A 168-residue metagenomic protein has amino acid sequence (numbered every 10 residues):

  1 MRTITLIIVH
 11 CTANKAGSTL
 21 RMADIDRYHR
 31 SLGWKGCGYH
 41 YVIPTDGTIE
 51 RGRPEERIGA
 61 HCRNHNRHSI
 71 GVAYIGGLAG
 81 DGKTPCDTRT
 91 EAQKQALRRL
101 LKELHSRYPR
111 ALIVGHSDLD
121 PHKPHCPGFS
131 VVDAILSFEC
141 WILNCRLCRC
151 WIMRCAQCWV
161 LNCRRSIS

Functional and structural regions predicted by a protein language model:
M1-R57, N66: Short, conserved "active-site rim" segments that organize catalytic pockets and cofactor/ligand binding
M1-T12, T45-I49, N66-H68, I75-I142: Basic/polar, cationic surfaces and motifs that engage anionic cell-wall and phosphate/carboxylate ligands
H40, G71-A73: Residues embedded in well-ordered beta-strands
E56-R63, K102: Short amphipathic alpha-helices and their capping/turn segments at secondary-structure boundaries
L136-L147, W151-S168: Short, basic, low-complexity termini and linkers enriched in Ser/Thr/Gly/Pro that act as targeting/leader peptides
